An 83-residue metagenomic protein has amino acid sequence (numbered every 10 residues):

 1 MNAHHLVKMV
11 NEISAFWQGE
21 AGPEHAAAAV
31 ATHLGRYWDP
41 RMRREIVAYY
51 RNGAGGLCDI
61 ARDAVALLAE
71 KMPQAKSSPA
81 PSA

Functional and structural regions predicted by a protein language model:
M1-T32, R36-A83: Intrinsically disordered, low-complexity, basic-enriched segments
